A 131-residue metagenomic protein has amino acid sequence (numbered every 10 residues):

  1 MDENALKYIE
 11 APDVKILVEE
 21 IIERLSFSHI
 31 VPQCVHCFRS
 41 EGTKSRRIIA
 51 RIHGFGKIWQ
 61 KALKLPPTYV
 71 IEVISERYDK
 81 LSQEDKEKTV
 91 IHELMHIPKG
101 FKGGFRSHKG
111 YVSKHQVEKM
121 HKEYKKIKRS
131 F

Functional and structural regions predicted by a protein language model:
M1-R24, E123-F131: N-terminal targeting/trafficking signals and adjacent low-complexity tails
L17-L63: Auxiliary, metal-adjacent structural segments of Zn-dependent hydrolase domains
V73-T89: Short pre-active-site segment immediately N-terminal to the catalytic Zn-binding motif
D85-I91, F105-H108: "Short basic amphipathic alpha-helical interaction patches in structured regions
K88-G100: Active-site recognition of the HExxH zinc-binding catalytic motif
F101-F131: Post-HExxH zinc-binding segment in Zn-dependent metallohydrolases
